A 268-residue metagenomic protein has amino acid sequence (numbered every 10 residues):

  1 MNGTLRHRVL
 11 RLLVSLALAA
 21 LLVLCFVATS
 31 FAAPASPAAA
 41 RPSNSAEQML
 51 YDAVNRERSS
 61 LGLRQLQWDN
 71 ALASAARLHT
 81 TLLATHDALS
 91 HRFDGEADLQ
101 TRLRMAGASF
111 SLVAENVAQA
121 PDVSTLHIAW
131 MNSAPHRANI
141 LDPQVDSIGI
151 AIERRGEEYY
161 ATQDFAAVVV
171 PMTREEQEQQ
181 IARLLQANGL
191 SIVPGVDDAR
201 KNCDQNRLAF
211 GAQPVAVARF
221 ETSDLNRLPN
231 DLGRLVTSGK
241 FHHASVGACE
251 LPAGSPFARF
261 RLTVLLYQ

Functional and structural regions predicted by a protein language model:
N2-L5, S238: N-terminal secretory targeting and juxtamembrane "stalk" segments of secreted and cell-surface proteins
T4-A17: Bacterial N-terminal signal peptides that target proteins for export
S15-V27: Bacterial N-terminal signal peptides
A28-A38: Signal peptide processing junction and immediate N-terminal pro/mature segment of secreted/exported proteins
P34-A35, P42-T101, A134-A138, D142-G149 (+4 more regions): Short, well-ordered surface patches within globular domains
D98-A167, D198-Q268: A well-ordered secondary-structure block
